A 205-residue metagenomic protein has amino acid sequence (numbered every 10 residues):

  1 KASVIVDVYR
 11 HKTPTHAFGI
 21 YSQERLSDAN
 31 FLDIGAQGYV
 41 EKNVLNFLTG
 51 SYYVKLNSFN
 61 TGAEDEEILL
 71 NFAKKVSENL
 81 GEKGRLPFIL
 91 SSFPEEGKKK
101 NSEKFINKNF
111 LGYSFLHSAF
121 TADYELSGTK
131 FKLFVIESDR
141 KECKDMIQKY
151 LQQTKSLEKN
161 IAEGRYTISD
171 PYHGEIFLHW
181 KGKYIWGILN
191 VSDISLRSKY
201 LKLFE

Functional and structural regions predicted by a protein language model:
K1-E205: Soluble, non-membrane globular domain cores that form compact, hydrophobic packing and curved binding surfaces
